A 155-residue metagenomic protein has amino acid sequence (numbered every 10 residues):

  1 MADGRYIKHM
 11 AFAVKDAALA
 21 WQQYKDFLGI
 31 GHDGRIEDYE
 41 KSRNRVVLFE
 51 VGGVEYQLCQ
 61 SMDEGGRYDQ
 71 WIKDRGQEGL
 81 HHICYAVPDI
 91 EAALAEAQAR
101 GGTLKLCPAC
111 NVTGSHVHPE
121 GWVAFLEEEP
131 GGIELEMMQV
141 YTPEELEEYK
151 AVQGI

Functional and structural regions predicted by a protein language model:
M1-R45, F49-V51, G66: Long, hydrophobic N-terminal alpha-helical segment
M1-W21, L80-V87, Y141-I155: N-terminal beta-strand motif that seeds the catalytic metal site of vicinal oxygen chelate
I7-K15, V47-G52, Q70-L94, E127: Vicinal oxygen chelate
A11-F12, Q57-S61, C84, A95-E96 (+1 more regions): A structural feature that tracks compact, well-ordered secondary-structure segments with a strong bias toward
K15-I36, R75-Q77, A86-C110, L146-Y149: Extended intrinsically disordered, low-complexity coil regions enriched in Ser, Thr, Gly, Ala and often Pro
L48-F49, L94-I155: Vicinal oxygen chelate
G52-Y56, D63-G65, I90: Short, charged/polar surface micro-motifs in flexible loops or helix N-caps
G65-Y68, E144-E145: Serine-centered coil/turn micro-motif
